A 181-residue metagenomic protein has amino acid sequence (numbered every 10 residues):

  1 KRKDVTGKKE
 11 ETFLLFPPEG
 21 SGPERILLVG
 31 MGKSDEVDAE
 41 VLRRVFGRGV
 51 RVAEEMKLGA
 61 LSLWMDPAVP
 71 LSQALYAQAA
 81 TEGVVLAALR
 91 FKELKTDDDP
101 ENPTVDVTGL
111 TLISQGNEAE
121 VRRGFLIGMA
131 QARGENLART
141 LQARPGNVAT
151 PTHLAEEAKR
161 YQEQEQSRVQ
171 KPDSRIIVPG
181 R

Functional and structural regions predicted by a protein language model:
K1-R181: Short amphipathic alpha-helical segment within the helicase RecA-like ATPase core that mediates nucleic-acid
